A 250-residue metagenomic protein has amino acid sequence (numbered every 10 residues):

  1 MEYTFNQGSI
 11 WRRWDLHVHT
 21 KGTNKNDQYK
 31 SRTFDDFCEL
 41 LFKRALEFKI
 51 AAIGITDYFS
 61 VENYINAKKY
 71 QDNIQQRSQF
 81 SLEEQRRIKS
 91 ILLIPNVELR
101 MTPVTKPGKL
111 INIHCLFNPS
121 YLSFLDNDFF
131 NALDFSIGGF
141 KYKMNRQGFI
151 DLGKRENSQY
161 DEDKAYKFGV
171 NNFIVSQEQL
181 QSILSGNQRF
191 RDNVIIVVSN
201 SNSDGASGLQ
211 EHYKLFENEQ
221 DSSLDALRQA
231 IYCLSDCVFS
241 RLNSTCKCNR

Functional and structural regions predicted by a protein language model:
M1-K106: An N-terminally biased module of ancient metal coordination in phosphate/nucleic-acid-related enzymes
E2-T4, N66-V238: Extended substrate/RNA-proximal surfaces in nucleic-acid metabolism proteins
T56, S199, R241: Conserved residues at the C-terminal ends of beta-strands
V238-S244: His/Asp/Glu-enriched short active-site or ligand-binding loop at hydrolase and phosphoryl-transfer sites
T245-R250: Binuclear metal-dependent phosphoesterase catalytic core
